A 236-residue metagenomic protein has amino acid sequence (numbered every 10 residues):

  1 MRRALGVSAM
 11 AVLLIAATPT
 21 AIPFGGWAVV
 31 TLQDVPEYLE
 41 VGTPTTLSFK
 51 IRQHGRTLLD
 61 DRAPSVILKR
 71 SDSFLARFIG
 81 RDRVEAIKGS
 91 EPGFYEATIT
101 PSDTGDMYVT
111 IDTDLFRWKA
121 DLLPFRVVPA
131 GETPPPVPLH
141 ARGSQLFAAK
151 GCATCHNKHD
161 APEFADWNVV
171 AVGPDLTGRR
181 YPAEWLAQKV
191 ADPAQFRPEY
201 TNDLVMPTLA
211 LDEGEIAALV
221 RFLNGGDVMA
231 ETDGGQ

Functional and structural regions predicted by a protein language model:
P19-S48, R52, T57, E132-V137: Beta-strand-rich domain onsets/edges
R52-R83, V170-P174: Short flexible loop/turn segments that cap and initiate beta-strands
G89-E96: Aromatic sugar-binding surface patches on proteins that engage polysaccharides or sugar-phosphate polymers
A97-S102: Short, hydrophobic beta-strand segments
K119-V127: Edge beta-strands of extracellular beta-sandwich domains
V128-A148, P162: Electrostatic cytochrome c docking/interface patches
G143, A149-H159, L186, M206 (+1 more regions): The canonical Cys-X-X-Cys-His
A165-V228: Extracytoplasmic electron-transfer domains, predominantly the class I c-type cytochrome c fold
